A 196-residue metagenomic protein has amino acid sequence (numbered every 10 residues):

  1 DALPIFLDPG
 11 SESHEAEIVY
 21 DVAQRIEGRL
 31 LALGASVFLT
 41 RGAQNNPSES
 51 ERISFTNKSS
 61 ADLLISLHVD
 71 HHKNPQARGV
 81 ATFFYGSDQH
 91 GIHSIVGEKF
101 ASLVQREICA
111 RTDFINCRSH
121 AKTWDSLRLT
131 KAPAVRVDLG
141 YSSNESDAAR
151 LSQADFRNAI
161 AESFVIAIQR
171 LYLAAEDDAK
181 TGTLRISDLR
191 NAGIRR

Functional and structural regions predicted by a protein language model:
A2, S11-R196: Active-site-proximal helix/loop segments of hydrolytic enzymes
P4-F6: Short, compositionally biased segments
